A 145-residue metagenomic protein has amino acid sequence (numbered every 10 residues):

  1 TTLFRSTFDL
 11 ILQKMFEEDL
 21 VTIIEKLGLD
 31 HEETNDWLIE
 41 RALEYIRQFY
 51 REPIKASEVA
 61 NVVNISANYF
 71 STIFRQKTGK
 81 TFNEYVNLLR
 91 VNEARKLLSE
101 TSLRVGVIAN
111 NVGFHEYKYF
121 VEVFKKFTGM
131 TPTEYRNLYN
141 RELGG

Functional and structural regions predicted by a protein language model:
T1-L3: Short, small-residue-biased leader/transition segments that mark boundaries at the very start of proteins
R5-R41, S57, V63, Q76-E84 (+1 more regions): Short, Lys/Arg-enriched, Trp-marked, Pro/Gly-tolerant hinge/linker segments that flank
E44, Q48, Q76-H115, N137-G145: Terminal helix-turn-helix DNA-binding modules in bacterial transcription factors
F49-I54, T81-F82, T131-P132: Short helix/strand-capping hinge loops at secondary-structure junctions that flank key functional elements
S57, N68, R104-V107, Y117-K118 (+1 more regions): Residues within helix-turn-helix
V62, N111-V112, F127: Residues within the alpha-helical elements of helix-turn-helix
F70, F74, Y119-F120, F124: Short hydrophobic/aromatic patch on the recognition helix
E122-G145: …primarily DNA-binding HTH/wHTH and HhH modules…
